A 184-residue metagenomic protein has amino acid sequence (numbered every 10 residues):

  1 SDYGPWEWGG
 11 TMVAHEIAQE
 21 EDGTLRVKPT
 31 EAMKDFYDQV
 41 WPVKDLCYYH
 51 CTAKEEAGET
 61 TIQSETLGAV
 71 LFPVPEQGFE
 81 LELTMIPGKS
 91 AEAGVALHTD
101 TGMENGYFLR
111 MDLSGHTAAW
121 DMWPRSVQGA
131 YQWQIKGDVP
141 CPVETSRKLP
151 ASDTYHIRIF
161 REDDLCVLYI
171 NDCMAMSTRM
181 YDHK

Functional and structural regions predicted by a protein language model:
D2-C51: Beta-propeller fold recognition
E7-G10, E76, S152, N171: Active-site-proximal structural scaffolding
M33-F36, L67, S146: Surface loop/turn signatures of beta-propeller and other carbohydrate-active proteins
G58-Y131: Secretory/extracellular carbohydrate-interaction modules and structurally similar beta-sandwich "look-alikes"
L81-L83, D153-I170: Short tryptophan-centered beta-strand motifs in secreted/extracellular beta-sheet-rich domains of glycan-recognition
Q128-R158: Short, aromatic/His-centered strand-loop micro-motif at the edge of beta-sheets
D172-K184: Short, solvent-exposed beta-strand-to-loop segments that form ligand-recognition rims of beta-rich domains
